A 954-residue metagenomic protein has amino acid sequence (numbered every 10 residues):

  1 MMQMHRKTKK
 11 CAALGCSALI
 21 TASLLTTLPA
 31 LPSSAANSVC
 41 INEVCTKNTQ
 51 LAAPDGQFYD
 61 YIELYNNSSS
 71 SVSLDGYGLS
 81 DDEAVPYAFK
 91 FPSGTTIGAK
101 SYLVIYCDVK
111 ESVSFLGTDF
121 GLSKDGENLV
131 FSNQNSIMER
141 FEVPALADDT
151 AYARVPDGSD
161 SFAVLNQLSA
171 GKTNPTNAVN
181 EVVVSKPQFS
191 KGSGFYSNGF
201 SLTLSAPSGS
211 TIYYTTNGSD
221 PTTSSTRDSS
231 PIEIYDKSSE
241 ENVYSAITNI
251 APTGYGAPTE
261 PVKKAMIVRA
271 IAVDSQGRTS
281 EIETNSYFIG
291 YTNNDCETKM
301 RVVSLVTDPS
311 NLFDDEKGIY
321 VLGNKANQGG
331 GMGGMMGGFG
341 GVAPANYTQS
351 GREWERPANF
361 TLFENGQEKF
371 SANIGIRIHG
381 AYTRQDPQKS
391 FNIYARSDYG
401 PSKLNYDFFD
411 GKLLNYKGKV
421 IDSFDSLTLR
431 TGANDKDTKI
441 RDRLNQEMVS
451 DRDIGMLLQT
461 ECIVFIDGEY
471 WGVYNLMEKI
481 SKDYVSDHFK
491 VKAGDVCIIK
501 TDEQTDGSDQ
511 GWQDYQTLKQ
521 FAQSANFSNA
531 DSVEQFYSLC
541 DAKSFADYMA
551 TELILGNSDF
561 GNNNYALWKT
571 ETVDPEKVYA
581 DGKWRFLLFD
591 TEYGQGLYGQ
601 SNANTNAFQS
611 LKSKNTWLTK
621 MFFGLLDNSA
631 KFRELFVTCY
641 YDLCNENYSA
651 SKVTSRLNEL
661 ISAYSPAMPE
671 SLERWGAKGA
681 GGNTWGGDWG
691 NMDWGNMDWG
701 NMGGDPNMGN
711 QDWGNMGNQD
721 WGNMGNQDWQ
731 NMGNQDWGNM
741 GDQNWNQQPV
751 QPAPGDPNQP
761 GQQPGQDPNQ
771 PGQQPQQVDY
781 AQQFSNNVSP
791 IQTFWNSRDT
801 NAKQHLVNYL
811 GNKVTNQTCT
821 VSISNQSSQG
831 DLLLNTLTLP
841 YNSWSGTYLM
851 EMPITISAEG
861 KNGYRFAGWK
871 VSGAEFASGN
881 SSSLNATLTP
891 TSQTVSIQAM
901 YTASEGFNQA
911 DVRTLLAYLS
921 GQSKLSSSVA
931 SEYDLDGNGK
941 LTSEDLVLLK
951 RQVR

Functional and structural regions predicted by a protein language model:
M1-K7: N-terminal secretory signal peptides that target proteins for export/translocation
K9-A30: Sec-dependent N-terminal signal peptides of Gram-positive bacterial secreted proteins and lipoproteins
T26-P32, S896-R954: Cellulosome-associated attachment modules in secreted, modular CAZymes
L31-L165, S224: Activation on beta-sandwich/Ig-like modules and their edge loops
A35, C40, V44, T95-A99 (+14 more regions): Short, compositionally stereotyped local motifs that mark structural "simplifiers"
L51-A52, L427-D437, E534-Y537, F622-F623 (+1 more regions): Second-shell loop/turn segments in exported
S169-V179, K299-V303, S310-V342, Y347-S350 (+12 more regions): Middle-to-C-terminal accessory/interaction subdomains
L305, Q328-D509: Conserved ATP-binding subdomain of kinase catalytic cores across diverse folds
